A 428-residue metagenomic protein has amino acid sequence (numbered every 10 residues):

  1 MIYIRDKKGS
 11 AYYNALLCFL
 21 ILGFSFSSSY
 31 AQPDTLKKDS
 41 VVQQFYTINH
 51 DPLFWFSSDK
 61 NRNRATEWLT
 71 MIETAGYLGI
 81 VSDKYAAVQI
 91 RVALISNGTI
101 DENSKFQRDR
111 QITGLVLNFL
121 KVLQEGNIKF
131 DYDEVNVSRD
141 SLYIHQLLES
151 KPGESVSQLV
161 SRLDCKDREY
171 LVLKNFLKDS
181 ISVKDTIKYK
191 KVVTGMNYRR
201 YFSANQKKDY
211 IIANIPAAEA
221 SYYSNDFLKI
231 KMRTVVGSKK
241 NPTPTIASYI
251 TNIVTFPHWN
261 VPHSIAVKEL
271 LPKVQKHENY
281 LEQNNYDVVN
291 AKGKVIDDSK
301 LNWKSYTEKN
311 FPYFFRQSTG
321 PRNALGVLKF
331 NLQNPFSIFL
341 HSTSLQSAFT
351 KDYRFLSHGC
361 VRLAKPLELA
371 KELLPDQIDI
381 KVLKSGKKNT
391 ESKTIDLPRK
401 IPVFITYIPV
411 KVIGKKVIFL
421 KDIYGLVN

Functional and structural regions predicted by a protein language model:
M1-T35: Bacterial Sec-dependent N-terminal signal peptides
I2, Y30-K38, Q43-T47, G114-N118 (+3 more regions): Well-ordered beta-sheet/strand-loop patches within structured domains
K7, L16-L17, N49-H50, V81 (+4 more regions): Generic alpha-helical secondary structure signal
K7-K8, S25, H50, N63 (+1 more regions): Alpha-helical structural elements
G9, C18-F19, N61, T74 (+1 more regions): A generic structural signal for solvent-exposed, polar alpha-helical segments
Q32-N136: Cationic-aromatic interfacial patches
S141: Conserved catalytic/binding loops enriched for acidic/polar residues
